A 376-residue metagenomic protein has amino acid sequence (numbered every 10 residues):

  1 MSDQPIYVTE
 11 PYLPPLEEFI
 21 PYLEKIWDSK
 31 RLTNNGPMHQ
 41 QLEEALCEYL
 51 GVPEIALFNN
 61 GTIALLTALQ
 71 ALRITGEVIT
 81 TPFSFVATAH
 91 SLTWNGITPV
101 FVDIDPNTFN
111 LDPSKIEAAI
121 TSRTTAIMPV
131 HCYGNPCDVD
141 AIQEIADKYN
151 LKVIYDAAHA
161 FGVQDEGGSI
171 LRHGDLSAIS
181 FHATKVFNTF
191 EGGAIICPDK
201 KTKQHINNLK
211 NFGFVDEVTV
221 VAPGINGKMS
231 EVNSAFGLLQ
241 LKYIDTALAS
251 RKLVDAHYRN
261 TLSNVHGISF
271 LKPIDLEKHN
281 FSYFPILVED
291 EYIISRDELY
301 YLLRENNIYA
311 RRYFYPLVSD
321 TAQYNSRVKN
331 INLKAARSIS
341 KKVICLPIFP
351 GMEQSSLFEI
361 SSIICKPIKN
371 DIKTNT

Functional and structural regions predicted by a protein language model:
M1-L32, P347: N-terminal "arm"/small-domain region of PLP-dependent enzymes with the aminotransferase-like
R31, N35-E77, F83, S91-W94 (+2 more regions): Phosphate-binding glycine-rich loop
P37-A45, Y49-P53, S114, A118 (+4 more regions): PLP-dependent aminotransferase class I/II
A56, I79, V100, V153-I154 (+3 more regions): Structural detector of well-ordered beta-strand residues that form the stable sheet scaffold of enzyme domains
N60, I104, C132, A183 (+2 more regions): Short, conserved catalytic or interaction motifs in soluble domains
Q70-K148, K152-A157, Q164: PLP-dependent aminotransferase-like
Y155-T189, D216-V221: Conserved active-site segment immediately N-terminal to the catalytic lysine that forms the internal aldimine
R172-N208, E231: Active-site PLP attachment segment
